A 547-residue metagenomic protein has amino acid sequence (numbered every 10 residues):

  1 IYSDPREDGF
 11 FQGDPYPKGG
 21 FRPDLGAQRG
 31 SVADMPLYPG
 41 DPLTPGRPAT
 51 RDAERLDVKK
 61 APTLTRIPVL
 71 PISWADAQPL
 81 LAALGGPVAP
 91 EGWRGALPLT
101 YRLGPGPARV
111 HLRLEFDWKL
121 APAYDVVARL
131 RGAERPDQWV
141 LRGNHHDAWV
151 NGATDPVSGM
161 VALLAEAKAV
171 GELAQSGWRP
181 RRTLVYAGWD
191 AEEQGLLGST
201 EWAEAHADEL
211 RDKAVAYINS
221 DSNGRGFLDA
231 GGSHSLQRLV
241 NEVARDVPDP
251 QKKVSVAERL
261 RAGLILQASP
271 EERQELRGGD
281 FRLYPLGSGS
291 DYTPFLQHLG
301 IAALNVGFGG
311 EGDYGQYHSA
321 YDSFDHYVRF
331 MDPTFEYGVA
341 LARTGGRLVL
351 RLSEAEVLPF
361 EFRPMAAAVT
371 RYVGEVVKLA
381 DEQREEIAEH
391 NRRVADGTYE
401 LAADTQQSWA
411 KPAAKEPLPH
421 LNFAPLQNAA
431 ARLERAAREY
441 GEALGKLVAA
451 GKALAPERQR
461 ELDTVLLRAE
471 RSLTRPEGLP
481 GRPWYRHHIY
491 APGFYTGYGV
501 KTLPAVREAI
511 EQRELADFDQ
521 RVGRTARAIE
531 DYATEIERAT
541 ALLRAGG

Functional and structural regions predicted by a protein language model:
I1, V126, R142-L196, E201 (+1 more regions): Alpha-helical metal-binding/catalytic segments enriched in His/Glu/Asp
I1-D24, A133, D137-W139, W149 (+2 more regions): A conserved hydrophobic secondary-structure block that centers on an alpha-helix together with its immediately flanking
P15, R22-V88, R135, D190-V328 (+4 more regions): Metal-dependent peptidase/peptidase-like ectodomains
M35-T154, K168, E172-S176: Soluble metallo-hydrolase cores and metallopeptidase-like ectodomains found primarily in the secretory/periplasmic
Q78, A82, V161-K168, T200 (+11 more regions): Solvent-exposed, polar/charged alpha-helical surfaces in well-ordered, non-transmembrane soluble domains, broadly
V110-L112, R142-V157, T183-A187, R225-G226 (+6 more regions): Glycine- and acidic
V185, D246, E311-Y372, E511-G547: His/Asp/Glu-rich mid-to-C-terminal helical/loop segments that flank catalytic regions of hydrolases
K446-G547: C-terminal amphipathic alpha-helical interaction region
